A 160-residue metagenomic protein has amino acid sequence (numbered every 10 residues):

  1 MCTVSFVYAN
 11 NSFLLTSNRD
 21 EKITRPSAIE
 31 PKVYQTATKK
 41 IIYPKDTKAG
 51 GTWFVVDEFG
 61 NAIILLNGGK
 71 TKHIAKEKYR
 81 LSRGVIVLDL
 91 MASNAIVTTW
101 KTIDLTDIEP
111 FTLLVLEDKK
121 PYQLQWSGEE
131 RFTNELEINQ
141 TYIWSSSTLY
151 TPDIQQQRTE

Functional and structural regions predicted by a protein language model:
M1-E160: N-terminal nucleophile
